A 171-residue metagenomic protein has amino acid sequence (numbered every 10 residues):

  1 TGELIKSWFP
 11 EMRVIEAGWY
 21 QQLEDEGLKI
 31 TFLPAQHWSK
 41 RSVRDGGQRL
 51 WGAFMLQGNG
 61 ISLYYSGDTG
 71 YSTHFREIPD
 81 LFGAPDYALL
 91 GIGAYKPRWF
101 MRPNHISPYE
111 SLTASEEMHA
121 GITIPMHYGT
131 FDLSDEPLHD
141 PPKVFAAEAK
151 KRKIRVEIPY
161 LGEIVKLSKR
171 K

Functional and structural regions predicted by a protein language model:
T1-L4, G18-Y20: Short, polar loop motifs at secondary-structure junctions
E3, S62, G70-L161: Cap/insert and terminal regions of metallo-dependent hydrolase folds
E3-F9, E24-D25: Short loop/helix-cap segments at secondary-structure boundaries that form the rim of catalytic
F9, Y20, F32-P34, A53 (+4 more regions): Generic hydrophobic/packing signal
P10-E11, K29, L138-D140: Short low-complexity, flexible loop/linker segments enriched in glycine and/or proline with clustered acidic
M12-V14, I30, V156: Generic structural signal for residues in well-ordered beta-strands
M12-W19, D86-G91: Short hydrophobic/aromatic-enriched beta-strand-loop microsegments
A17-G83, L161-K171: Core dinuclear metal-dependent hydrolase active-site scaffold
